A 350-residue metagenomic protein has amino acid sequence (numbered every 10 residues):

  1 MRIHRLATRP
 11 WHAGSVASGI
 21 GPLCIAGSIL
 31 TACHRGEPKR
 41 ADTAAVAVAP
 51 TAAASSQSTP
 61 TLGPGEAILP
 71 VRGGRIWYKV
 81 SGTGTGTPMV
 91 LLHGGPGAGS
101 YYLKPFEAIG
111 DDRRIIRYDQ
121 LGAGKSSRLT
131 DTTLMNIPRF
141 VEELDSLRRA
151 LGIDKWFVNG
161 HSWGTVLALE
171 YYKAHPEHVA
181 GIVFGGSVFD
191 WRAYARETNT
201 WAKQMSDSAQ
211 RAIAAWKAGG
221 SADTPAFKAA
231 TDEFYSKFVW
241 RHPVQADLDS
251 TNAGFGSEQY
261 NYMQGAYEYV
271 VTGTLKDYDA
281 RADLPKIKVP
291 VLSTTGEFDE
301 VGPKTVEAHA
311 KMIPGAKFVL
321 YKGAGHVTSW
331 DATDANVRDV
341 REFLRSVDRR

Functional and structural regions predicted by a protein language model:
G74-R128: Conserved HGGG/HGGXW glycine-rich cap/lid loop of the alpha/beta-hydrolase fold
Q120-W163: Active-site loop/oxyanion-hole signature of alpha/beta-hydrolase fold enzymes
D154-E197: Conserved hydrolase catalytic core segment
I182-S221: Flexible "cap/lid" loop of the alpha/beta hydrolase fold
K217-T274, D283: Conserved alpha/beta-hydrolase catalytic His-Asp/Glu region
I287, S293-T295: Short beta-strand/loop motif that positions the catalytic acidic residue of the alpha/beta-hydrolase fold
E300-T305: Conserved alpha/beta-hydrolase "acid-adjacent" motif
A316-R350: Catalytic active-site module of serine/aspartate enzymes centered on a nucleophile-bearing elbow/loop
